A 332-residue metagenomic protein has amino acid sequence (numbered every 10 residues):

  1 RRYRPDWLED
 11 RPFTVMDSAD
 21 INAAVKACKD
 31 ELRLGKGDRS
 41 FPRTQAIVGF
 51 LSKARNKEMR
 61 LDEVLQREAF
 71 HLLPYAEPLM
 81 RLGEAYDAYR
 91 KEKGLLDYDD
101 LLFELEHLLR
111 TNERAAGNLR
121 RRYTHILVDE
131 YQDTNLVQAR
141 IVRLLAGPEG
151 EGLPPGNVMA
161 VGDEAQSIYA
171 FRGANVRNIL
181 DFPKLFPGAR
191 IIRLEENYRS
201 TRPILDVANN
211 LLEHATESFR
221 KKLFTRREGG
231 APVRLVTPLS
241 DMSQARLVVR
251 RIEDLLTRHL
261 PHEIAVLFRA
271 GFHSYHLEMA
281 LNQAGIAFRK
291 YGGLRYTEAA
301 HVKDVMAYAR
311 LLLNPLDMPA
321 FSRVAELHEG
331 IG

Functional and structural regions predicted by a protein language model:
R1-G49, R55, F70, V236: Conserved P-loop NTPase-based nucleic-acid remodeling module centered on helicase motor cores
R1-R2, A165-A170, R199-S200, K290-L313: Short alpha-helix plus adjacent loop in nuclease-associated cores
R2, D20, A24-C28, I141-L144 (+7 more regions): Alpha-helical scaffold elements adjacent to nucleotide-binding pockets in ATP/GTP-utilizing enzyme cores
M16-I21, L51, H71-D181, L194-S200: Conserved helicase NTPase motor core
S18-N22, T44, A76, M80 (+11 more regions): Amphipathic alpha-helical transducer elements in NTP-driven molecular machines
R55-E63, E149-E151, L211-K221: Proline-centered turn/helix-capping motifs that create local helix->coil transitions or kinks
E68, L72, P155-V158, L260 (+3 more regions): Conserved helicase C-terminal RecA-like lobe
P187-R190, E195-A287, R310-N314: Helicase P-loop NTPase motor core
